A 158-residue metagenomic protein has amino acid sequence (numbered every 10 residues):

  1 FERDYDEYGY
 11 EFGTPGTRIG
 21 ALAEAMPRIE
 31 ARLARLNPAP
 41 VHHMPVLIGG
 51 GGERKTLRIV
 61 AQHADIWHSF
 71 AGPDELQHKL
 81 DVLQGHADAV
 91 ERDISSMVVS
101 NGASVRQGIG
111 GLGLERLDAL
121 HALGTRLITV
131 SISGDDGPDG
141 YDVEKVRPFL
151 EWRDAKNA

Functional and structural regions predicted by a protein language model:
F1-A158: Active-site-adjacent structural elements that line small-molecule/cofactor binding pockets in enzymes
